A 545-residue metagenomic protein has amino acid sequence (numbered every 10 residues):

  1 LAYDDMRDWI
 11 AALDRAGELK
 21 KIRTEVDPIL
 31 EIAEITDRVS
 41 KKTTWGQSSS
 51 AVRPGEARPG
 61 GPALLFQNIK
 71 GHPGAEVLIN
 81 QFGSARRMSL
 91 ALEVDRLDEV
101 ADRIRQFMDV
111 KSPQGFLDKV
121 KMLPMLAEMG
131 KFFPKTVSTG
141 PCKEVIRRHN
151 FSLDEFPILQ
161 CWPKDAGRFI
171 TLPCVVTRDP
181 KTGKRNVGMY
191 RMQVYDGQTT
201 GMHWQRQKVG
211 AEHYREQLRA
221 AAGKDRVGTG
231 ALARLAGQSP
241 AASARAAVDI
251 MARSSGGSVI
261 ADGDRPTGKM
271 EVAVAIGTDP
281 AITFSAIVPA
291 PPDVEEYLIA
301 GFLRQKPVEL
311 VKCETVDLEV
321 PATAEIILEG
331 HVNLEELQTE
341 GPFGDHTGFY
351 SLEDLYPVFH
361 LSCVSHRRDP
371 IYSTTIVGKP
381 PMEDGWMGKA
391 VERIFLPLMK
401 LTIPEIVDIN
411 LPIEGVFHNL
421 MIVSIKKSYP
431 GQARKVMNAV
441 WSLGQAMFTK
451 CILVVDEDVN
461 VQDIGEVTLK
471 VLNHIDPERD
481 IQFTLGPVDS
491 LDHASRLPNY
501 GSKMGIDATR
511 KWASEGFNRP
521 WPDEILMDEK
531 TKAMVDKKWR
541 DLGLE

Functional and structural regions predicted by a protein language model:
L1-Q47, R53-G223, P266-F343, T347-E545: Extended, highly charged
Q47-P59, A222-T267: Intrinsic disorder/low-complexity segments
